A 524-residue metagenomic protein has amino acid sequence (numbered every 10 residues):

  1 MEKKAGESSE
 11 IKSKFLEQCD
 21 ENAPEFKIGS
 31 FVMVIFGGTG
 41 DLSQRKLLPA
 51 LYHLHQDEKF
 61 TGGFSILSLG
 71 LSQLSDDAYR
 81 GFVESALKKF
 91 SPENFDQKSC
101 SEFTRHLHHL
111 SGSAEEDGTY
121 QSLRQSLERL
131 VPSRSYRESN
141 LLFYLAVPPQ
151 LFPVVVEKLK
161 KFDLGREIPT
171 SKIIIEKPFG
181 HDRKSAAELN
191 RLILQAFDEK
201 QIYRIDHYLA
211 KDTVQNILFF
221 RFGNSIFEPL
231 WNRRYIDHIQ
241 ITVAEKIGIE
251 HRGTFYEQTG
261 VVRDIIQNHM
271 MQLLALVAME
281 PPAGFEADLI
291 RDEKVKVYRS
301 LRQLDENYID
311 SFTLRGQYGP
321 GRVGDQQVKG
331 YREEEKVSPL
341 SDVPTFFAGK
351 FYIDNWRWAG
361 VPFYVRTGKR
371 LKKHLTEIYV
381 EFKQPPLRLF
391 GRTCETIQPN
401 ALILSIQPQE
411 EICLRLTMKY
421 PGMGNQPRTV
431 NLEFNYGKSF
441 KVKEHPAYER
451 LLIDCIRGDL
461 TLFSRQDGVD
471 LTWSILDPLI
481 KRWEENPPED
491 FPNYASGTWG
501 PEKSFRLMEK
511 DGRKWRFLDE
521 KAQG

Functional and structural regions predicted by a protein language model:
E2-I175, F179-G524: Secretory/organelle targeting and membrane-embedding segments
